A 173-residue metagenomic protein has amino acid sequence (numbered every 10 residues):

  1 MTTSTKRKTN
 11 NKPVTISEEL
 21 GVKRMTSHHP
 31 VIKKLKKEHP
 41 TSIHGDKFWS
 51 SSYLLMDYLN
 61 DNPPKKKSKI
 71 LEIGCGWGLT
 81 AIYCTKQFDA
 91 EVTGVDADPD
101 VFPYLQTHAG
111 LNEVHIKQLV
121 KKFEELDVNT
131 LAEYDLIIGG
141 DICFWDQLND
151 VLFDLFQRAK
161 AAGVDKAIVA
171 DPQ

Functional and structural regions predicted by a protein language model:
M1-Q173: S-adenosylmethionine-dependent methyltransferases
